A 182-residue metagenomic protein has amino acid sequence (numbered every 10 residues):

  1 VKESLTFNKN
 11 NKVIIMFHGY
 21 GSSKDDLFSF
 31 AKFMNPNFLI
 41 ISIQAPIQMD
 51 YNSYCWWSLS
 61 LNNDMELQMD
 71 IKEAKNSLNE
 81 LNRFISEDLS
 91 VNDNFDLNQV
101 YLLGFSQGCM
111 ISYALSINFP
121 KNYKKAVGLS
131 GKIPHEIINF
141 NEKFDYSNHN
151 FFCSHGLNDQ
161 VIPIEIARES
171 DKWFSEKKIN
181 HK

Functional and structural regions predicted by a protein language model:
V1-F95: Serine-hydrolase catalytic machinery in alpha/beta-hydrolase-like enzymes
G19-S22, S106, L157: Active-site glycine-rich loops that stabilize anionic/oxyanionic intermediates across multiple enzyme folds
Y101-G104, V127-L129, S154: Short beta-strand immediately N-terminal to the catalytic nucleophile in serine-hydrolase-like folds
L103-G108, S112: Gly/Ala-rich beta-loop-alpha elbow adjacent to hydrolase catalytic centers
K121-P134: A conserved short beta-strand
N150, D171-K182: Catalytic histidine neighborhood in serine/cysteine hydrolases with alpha/beta-hydrolase-type architecture
F152-H155, D159: Short beta-strand/loop motif that positions the catalytic acidic residue of the alpha/beta-hydrolase fold
Q160-I166: Conserved alpha/beta-hydrolase "acid-adjacent" motif
